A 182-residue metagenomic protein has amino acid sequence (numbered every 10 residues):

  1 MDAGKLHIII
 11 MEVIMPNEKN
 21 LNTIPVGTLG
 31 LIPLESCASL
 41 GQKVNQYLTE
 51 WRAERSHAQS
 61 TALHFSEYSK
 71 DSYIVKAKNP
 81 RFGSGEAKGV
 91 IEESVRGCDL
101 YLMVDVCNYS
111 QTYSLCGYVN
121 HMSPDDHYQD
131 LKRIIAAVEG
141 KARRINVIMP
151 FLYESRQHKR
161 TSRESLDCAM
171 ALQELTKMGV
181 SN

Functional and structural regions predicted by a protein language model:
M1-N182: PRPP-associated nucleotide enzymes
